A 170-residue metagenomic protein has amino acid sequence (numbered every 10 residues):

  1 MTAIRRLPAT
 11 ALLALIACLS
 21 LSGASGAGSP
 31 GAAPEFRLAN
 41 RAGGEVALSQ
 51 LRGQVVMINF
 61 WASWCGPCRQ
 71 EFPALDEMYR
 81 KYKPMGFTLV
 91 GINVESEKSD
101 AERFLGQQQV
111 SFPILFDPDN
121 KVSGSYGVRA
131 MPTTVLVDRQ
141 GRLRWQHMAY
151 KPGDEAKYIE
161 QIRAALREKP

Functional and structural regions predicted by a protein language model:
T2-L12: Bacterial N-terminal signal peptides that target proteins for export
T10-S20: Bacterial N-terminal signal peptides
G23-L48: N-terminal "domain-start" segment that seeds a small globular fold
P34, Q70, E77-D119, S125 (+1 more regions): Conserved segment of the thioredoxin-like fold in thiol-based oxidoreductases
Q54-V56, F60-W64, A130: Short pre-active-site segment immediately N-terminal to redox-active cysteine/selenocysteine motifs in thiol-based
M57-N59, L89-G91, V135-L136: Hydrophobic beta-strand core positions in alpha/beta domains
F60-E77: Conserved redox-active cysteine motifs that mediate thiol-disulfide chemistry, especially di-cysteine Cys-X(1-2)-Cys
R103-S111, P118-R163: Thiol/disulfide oxidoreductase modules built on the thioredoxin-like
